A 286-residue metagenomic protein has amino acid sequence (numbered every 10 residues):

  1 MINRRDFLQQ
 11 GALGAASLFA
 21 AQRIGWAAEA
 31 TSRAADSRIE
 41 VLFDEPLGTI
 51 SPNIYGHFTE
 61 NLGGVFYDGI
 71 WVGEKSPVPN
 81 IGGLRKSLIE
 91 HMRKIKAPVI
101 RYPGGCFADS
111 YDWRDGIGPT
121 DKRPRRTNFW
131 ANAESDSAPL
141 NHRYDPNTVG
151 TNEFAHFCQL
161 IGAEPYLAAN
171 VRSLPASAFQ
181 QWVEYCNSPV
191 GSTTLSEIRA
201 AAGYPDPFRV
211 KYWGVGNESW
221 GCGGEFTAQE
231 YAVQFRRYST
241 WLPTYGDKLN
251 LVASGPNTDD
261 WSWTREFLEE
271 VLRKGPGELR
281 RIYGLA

Functional and structural regions predicted by a protein language model:
N3, L8-F19, W26-R265, E269-G284: Non-catalytic accessory regions flanking glycosidase/transglycosidase catalytic cores in CAZymes
